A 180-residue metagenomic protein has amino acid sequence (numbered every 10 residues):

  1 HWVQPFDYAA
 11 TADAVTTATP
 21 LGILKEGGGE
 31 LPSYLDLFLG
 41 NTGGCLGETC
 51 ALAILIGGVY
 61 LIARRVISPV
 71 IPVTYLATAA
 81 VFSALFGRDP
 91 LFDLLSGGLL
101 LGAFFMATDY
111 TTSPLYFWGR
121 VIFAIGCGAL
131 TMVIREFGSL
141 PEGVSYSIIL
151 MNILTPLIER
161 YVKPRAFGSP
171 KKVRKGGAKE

Functional and structural regions predicted by a protein language model:
H1-L55: Long hydrophobic alpha-helical segments that form multi-pass transmembrane helix bundles in integral membrane proteins
G40-G47, D89-F92, L115, L140: Interfacial loop-to-helix junctions that mark the boundaries of transmembrane helices in multi-pass membrane
A51-L55, P72-V81, L94-T108, V121-A129: Hydrophobic alpha-helical segments embedded in the membrane of multi-pass proteins
G58-I62, A80-A84, A103, A107 (+3 more regions): Alpha-helical transmembrane segments of multipass membrane proteins
L61-V73, Y110-V121: Membrane-helix interface "capping/anchor" motifs
L91-L99, R120-I122, S139-M151: Loop-to-transmembrane alpha-helix initiation sites
P114, I134-E180: Cytosolic-side transmembrane-helix boundaries in multi-pass membrane proteins
